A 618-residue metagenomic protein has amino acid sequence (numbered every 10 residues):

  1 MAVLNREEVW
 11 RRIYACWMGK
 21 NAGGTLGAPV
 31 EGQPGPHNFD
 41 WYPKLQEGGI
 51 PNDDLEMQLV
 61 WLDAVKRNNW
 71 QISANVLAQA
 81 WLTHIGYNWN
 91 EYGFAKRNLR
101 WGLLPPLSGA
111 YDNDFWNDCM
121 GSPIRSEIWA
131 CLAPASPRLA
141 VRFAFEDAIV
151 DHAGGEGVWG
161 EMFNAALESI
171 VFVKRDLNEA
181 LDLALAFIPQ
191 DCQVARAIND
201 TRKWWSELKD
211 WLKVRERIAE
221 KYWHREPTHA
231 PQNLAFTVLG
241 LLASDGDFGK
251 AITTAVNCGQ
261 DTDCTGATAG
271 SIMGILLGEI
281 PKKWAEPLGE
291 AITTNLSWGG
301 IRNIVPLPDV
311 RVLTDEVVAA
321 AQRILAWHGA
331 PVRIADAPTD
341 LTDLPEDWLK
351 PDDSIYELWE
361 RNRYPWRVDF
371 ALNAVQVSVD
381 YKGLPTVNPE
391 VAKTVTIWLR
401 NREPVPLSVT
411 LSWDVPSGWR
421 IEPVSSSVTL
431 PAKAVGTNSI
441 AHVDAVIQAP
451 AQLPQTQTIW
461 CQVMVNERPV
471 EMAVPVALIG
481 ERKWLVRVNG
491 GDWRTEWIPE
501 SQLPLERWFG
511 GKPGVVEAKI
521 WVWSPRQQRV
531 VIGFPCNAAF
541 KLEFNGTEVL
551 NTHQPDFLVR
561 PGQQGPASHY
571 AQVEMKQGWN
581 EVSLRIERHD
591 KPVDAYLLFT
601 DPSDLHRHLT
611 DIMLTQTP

Functional and structural regions predicted by a protein language model:
A2-V60, L77-A78: An N-terminal structural lobe/cap that precedes and organizes the functional/catalytic core across diverse proteins
V9, L99, S108-N117, A130-S136 (+3 more regions): Accessory "access/gating" subregions that flank catalytic or transport cores
A22, L26, H37-D40, N164 (+1 more regions): Catalytic phosphate/nucleotide-handling subdomain of diverse soluble enzymes
P389-P404: Short beta-strand elements of extracellular/lumenal beta-sandwich folds
W419-P450: Intrinsically disordered, low-complexity Pro/Gly/Ser/Thr-rich segments with frequent PxxP/GP/PP motifs and embedded
W460-W508, S583-P618: Accessory carbohydrate-binding/adhesion or oligomerization-edge regions at the termini of glycan-active proteins
S524, Q528-E543, V582: Aromatic-lined ligand-binding clefts that engage carbohydrates, nucleic acids, or primary amines
K541-L598: Beta-strand-rich ligand-recognition modules
